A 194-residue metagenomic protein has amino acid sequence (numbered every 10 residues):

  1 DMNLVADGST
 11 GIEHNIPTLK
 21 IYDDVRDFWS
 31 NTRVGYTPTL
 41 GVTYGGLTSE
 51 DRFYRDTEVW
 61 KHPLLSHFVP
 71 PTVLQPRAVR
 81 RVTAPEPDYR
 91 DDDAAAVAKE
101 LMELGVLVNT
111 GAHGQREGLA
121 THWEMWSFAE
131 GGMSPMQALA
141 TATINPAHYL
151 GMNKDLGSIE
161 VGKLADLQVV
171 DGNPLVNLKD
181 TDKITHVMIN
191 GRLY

Functional and structural regions predicted by a protein language model:
D1-V5: Histidine/acidic-residue-rich, glycine-tolerant segments that coordinate divalent metal ions
G8, N15-G131: Active-site neighborhoods of metal-dependent hydrolases
G8-G11, G105, L164, K183: Short loop/turn motifs at secondary-structure junctions
I12, Y36, H113, F128 (+5 more regions): Divalent metal-coordination and catalytic microenvironments
L119, S134-L139, Y149-I184: Acidic, glycine-enriched loop/beta-strand segments at the rims of small-molecule binding/catalytic pockets
V187: Short aromatic-centered micro-motifs
